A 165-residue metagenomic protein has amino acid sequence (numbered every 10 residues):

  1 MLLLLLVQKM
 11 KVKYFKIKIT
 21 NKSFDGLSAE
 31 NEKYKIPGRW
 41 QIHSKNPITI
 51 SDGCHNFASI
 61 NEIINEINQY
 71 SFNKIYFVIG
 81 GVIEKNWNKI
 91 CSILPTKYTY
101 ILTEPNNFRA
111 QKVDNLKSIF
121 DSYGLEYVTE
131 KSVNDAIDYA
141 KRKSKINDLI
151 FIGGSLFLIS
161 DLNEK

Functional and structural regions predicted by a protein language model:
M1-T99: Nucleotide phosphate-binding/pyrophosphate-handling subdomain across enzymes that bind or process nucleotide phosphates
I48-T49, C91-L149: C-terminal helical cap/extension that packs against the catalytic core of soluble nucleotide-cofactor enzymes
S155: Active-site-proximal loop/hinge segments that shape catalytic or ion-binding/gating pockets
L158-S160: Short, active-site-adjacent cap segments at secondary-structure transitions
N163-K165: ER/Golgi luminal nucleotide-sugar-dependent glycosyltransferases, focusing on the catalytic module
